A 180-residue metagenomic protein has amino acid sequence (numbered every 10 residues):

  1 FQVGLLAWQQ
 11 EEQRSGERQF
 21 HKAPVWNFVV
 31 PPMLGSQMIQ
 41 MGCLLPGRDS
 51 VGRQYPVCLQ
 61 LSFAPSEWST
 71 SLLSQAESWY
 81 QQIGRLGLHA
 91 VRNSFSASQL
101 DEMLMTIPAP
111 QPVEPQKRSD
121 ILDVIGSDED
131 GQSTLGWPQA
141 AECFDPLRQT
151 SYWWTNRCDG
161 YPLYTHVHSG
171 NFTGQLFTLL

Functional and structural regions predicted by a protein language model:
F1, F28-V30, L44: Generic hydrophobic secondary-structure signal
F1-A23: N-terminal ordered "arm"
Q13-G16, V30-P31, A140: Intrinsically disordered, low-complexity boundary segments flanking structured domains
H21-P32: Short, structured surface segments that line ligand/substrate-binding pockets
L34-L180: Long protein-protein interaction modules used by eukaryotic assembly/scaffold proteins
